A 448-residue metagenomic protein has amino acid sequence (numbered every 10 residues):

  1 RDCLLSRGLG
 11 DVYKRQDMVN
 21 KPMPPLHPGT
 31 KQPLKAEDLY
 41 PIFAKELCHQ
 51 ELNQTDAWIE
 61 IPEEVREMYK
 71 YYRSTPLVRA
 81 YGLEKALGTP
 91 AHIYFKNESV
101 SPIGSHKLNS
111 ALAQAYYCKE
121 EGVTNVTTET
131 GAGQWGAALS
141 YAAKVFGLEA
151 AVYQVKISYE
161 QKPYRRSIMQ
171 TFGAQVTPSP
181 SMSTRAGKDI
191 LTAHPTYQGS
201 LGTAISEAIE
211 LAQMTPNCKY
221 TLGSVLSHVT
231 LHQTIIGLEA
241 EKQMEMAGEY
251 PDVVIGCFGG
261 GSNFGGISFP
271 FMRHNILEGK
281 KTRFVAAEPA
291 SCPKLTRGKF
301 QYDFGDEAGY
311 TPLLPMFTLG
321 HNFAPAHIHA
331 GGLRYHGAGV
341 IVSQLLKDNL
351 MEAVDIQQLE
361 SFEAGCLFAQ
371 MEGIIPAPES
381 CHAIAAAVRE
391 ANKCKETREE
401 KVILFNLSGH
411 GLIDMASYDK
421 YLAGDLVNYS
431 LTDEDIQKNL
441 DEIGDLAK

Functional and structural regions predicted by a protein language model:
D2-L9, Y13: Single conserved hydrophobic/aromatic residue that forms the stacking wall/gate of nucleotide- or nucleobase-binding
K21-V100, P180-N217, P325-G337: Small-residue-rich anion-binding loops in enzyme active sites
T55, R66-V145: Long, structured ligand/cofactor-binding scaffold of large enzymes
W58-E60, I190-H228, I236, G248 (+3 more regions): Active-site/ligand-binding loops adjacent to catalytic centers
N97-L108, V126-W135, L226-V229, I255-G260 (+4 more regions): Active-site nucleophile and cofactor-binding loops and adjacent substrate-binding regions of central metabolic enzymes
S110, C118-I157, Y250-F264, F284 (+2 more regions): A short, small-residue-rich loop immediately preceding and capping a beta-strand
A113-V123, A137-E149, Q170-T171, S268-E278 (+1 more regions): Alpha-helix C-terminal capping segments
W135-Q198, K294-F304, M415-A423: Active-site-proximal loop->helix
